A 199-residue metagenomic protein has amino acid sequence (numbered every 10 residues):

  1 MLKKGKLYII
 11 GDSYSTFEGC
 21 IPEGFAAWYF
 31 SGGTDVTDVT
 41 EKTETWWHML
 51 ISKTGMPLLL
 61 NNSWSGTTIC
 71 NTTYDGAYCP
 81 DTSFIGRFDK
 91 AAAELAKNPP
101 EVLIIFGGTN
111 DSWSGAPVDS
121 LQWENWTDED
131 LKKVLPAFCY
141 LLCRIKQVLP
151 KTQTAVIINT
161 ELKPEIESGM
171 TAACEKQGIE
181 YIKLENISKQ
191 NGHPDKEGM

Functional and structural regions predicted by a protein language model:
G5: Nucleotide donor/acceptor-binding cores
Y8-I10, I104: Structural motif
I10-G11, I157: Short hydrophobic segments within beta-strands
Y14-S15: Short active-site segment of divalent metal-dependent hydrolases/proteases that encodes the spacing between
C20-D119: Conserved SGNH/GDSL esterase-like catalytic core that processes O-acyl groups on lipids and polysaccharides
Y78-E197: Alpha-helical cap/lid subdomain in secreted, periplasmic, or secretory-pathway luminal O-acyl-processing enzymes
